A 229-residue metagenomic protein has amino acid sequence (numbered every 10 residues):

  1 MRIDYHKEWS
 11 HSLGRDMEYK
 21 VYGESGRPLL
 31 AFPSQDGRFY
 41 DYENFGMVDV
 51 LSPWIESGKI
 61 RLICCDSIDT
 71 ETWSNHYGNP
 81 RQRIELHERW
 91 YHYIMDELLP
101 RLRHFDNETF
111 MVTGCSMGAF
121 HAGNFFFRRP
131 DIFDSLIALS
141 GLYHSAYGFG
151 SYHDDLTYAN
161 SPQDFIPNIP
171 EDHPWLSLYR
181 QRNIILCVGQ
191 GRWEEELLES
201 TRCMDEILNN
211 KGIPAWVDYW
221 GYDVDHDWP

Functional and structural regions predicted by a protein language model:
M1-P229: Non-catalytic cap/lid and distal C-terminal segments of serine-dependent acyl enzymes
